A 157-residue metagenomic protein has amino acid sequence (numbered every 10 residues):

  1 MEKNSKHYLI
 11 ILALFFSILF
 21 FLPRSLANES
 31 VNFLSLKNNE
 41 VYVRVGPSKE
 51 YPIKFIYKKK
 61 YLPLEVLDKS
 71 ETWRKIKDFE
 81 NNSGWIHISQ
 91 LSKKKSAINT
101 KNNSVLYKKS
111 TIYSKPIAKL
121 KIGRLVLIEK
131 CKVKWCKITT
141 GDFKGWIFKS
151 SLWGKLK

Functional and structural regions predicted by a protein language model:
E2-L12: Bacterial N-terminal signal peptides that target proteins for export
I10-F20: Bacterial N-terminal signal peptides
S25-V45, I56-K60, L67-K109, K115-D142 (+1 more regions): SH3-family beta-barrel domains
E50-Y51, I112-Y113: Short, small/polar residue-rich loop motifs at catalytic or cofactor-binding pockets
